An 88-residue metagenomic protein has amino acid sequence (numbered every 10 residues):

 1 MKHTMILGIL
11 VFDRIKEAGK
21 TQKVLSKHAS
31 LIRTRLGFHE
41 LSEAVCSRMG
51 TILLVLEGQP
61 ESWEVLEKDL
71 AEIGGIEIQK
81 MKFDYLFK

Functional and structural regions predicted by a protein language model:
M1-K88: Long, contiguous binding/interaction regions
